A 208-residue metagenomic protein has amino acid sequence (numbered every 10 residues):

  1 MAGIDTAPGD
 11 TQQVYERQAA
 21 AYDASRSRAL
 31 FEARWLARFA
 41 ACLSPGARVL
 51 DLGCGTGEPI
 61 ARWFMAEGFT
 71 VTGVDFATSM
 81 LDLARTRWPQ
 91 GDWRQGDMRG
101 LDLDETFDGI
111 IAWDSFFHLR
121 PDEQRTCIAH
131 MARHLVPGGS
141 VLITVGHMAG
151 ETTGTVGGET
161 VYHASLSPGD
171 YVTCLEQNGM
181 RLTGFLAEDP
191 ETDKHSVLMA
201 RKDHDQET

Functional and structural regions predicted by a protein language model:
A2-S44, A149: Conserved class I S-adenosyl-L-methionine
L50, T56-G100: Class I SAM-dependent methyltransferase SAM/SAH-binding core
I111-A112: A conserved beta-strand element that flanks and buttresses the S-adenosyl-L-methionine
H118-L119: A short His-aromatic
R125-P137: A short glycine-rich, Lys/Arg-flanked "PGG" loop and its adjoining helix->strand segment in the class I
G138-V145: Conserved beta-strand signature within the Rossmann-like core of class I S-adenosyl-L-methionine
G154-G169: Acceptor-substrate binding/catalytic loop of class I
A187-T208: Core SAM-dependent methyltransferase catalytic element
